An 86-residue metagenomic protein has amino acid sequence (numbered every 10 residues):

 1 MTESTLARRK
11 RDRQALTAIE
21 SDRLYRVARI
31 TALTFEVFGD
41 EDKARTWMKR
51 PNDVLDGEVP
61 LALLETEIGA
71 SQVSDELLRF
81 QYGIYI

Functional and structural regions predicted by a protein language model:
M1-I86: Non-transmembrane "mature" sequence context
